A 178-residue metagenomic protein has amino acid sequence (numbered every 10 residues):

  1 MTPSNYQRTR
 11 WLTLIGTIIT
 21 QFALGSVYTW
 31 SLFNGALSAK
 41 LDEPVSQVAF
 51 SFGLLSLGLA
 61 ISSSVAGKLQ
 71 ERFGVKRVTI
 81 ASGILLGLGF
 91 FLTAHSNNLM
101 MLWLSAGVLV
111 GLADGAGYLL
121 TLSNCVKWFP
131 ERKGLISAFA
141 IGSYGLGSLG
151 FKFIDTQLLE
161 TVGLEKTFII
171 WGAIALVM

Functional and structural regions predicted by a protein language model:
Q7-T29: Pair of pore-lining "gating" transmembrane helices in MFS-fold secondary transporters
F22, G89, M100-A116: Hydrophobic core of transmembrane alpha-helices in multi-pass small-molecule transporters, especially MFS/SLC-type
Y28, S56-S64, S148-L149: Residue-level signature of mid-helix packing/kink "hotspots" within the transmembrane helices of 12-pass Major
L37, G107, G115-F129, I136-S137: Intracellular juxtamembrane helix-capping segments at the cytosolic ends of symmetry-related transmembrane helices
I61-M100: Conserved MFS/SLC helix-loop-helix module at the cytosolic interface between two early adjacent transmembrane helices
G83, G87-F90, S105-A106, G172-M178: A generic transmembrane-helix signature of 12-TM secondary carrier transporters
F139, S143-M178: Helix-loop-helix hairpin linking two adjacent transmembrane segments in secondary transporters
